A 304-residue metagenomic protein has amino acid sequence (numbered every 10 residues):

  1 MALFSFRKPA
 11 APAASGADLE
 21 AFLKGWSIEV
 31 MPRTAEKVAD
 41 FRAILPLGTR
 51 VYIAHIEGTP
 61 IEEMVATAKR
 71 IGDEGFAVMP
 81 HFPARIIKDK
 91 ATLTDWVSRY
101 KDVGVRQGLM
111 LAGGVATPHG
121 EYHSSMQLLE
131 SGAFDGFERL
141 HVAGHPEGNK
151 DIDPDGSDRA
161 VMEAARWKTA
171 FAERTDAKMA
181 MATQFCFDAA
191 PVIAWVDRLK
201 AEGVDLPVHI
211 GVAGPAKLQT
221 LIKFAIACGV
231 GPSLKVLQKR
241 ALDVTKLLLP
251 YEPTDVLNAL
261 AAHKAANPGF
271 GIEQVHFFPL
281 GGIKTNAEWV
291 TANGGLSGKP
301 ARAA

Functional and structural regions predicted by a protein language model:
A2-E163, A170: Active-site beta->alpha loop and helix N-cap motifs at the rims of alpha/beta catalytic domains
V30, I53, M110, V142 (+4 more regions): Conserved beta-strand positions
V30-P32, S124-G148, D158, A164-W167 (+3 more regions): Active-site pocket-lining/capping segments in soluble small-molecule metabolic enzymes
P80, K168, A177, I210 (+2 more regions): Conserved, mostly hydrophobic/aromatic
K88-D89, V115-H123, T183-V196, L218 (+1 more regions): Active-site glycine- and acidic-residue-rich loops that bind and position anionic ligands or nucleotide-like cofactors
R106, M179, E273: Short acidic/polar active-site loop segments enriched in Thr and Asp
G120-E121, I152-P154, I193-A194, Q219-C228 (+1 more regions): Short, well-ordered secondary-structure micro-motifs
G156-R174, K178-K200: Hydrophobic, aromatic-enriched interface-forming segments
